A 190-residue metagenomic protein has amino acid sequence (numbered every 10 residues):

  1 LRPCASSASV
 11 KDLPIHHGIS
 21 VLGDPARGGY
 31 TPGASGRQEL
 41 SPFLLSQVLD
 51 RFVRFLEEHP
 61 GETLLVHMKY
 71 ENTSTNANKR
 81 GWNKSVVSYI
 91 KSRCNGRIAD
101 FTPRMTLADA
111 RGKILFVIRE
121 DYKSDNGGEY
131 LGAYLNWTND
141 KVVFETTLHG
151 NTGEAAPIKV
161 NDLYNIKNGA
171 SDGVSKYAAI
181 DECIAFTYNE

Functional and structural regions predicted by a protein language model:
L1: NAD-dependent ADP-ribosyltransferases
C4-E190: Catalytic cores of phosphodiester-bond hydrolases, prominently lipid phosphodiesterases
